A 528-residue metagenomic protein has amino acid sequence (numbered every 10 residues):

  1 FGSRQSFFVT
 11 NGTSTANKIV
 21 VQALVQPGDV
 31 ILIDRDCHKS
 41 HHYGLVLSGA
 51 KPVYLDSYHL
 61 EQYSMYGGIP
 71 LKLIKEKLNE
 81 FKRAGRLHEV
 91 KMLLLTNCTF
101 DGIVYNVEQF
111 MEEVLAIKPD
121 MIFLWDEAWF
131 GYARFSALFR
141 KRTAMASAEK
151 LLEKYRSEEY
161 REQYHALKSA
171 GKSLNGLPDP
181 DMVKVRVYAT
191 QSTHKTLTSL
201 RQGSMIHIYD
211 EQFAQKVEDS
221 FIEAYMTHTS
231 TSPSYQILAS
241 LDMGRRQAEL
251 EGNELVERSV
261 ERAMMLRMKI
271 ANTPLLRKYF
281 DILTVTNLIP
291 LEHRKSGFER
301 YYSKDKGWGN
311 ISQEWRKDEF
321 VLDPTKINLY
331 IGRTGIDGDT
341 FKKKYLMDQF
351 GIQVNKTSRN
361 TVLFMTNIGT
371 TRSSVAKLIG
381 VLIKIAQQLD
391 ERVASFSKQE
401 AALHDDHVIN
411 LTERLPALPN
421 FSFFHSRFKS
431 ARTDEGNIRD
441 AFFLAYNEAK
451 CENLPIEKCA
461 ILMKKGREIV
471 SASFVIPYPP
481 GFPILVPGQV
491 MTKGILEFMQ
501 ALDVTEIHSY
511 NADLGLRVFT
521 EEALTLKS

Functional and structural regions predicted by a protein language model:
F1-G12, E521: Conserved N-terminal alpha-helix of the aminotransferase class I/II PLP-enzyme fold
F1-S3, A23, L502: Generic N-terminal helix/loop capping motif
G2-R4, K51, Q353, T505: Short coil/loop linkers at secondary-structure junctions
G2-S3, Q26-P27, S48, E89 (+10 more regions): Short, well-ordered loop/turn elements at secondary-structure boundaries
F7, V53-L55, N355: General small-molecule cofactor/ligand-binding pocket signal
F7-V9, L93-N97, V362-N367: Short glycine-rich or small-residue beta-strand-to-loop segments that form or flank ligand, phosphate, metal/Fe-S
N11-A271: Conserved PLP-enzyme active-site core in the AAT-like
A144-A146, K150-K154, E158, P178 (+1 more regions): Non-catalytic terminal extensions of PLP-dependent enzymes
